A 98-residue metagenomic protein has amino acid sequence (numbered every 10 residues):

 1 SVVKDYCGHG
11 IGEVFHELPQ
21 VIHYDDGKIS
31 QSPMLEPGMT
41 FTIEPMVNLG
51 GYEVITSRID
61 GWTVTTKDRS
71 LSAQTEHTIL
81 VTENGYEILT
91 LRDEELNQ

Functional and structural regions predicted by a protein language model:
S1-M46: A contiguous pocket-lining binding segment that forms or flanks enzyme active sites
G27-Q98: Charged, cofactor-coupling segments
